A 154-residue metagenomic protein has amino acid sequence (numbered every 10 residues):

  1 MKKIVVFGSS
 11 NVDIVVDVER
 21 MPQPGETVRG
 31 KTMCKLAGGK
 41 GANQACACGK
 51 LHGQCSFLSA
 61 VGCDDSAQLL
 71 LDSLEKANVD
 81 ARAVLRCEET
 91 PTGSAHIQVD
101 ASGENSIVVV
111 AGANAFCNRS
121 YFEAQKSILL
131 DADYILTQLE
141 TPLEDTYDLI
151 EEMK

Functional and structural regions predicted by a protein language model:
M1-A60, D65-L69, K76-V79: Glycine-rich phosphate/adenosyl-contacting loop at the front of the ribokinase-like
M1-S10, A60, L71-R86, I97-K154: Ribokinase/PfkB-type carbohydrate-kinase core domain
E88-T90: Short, glycine-/polar-rich solvent-exposed loops and beta-turns at beta-strand/coil boundaries
G93-A95: Glycine-rich phosphate-binding loop of ATP-grasp-fold ATP-dependent ligases
